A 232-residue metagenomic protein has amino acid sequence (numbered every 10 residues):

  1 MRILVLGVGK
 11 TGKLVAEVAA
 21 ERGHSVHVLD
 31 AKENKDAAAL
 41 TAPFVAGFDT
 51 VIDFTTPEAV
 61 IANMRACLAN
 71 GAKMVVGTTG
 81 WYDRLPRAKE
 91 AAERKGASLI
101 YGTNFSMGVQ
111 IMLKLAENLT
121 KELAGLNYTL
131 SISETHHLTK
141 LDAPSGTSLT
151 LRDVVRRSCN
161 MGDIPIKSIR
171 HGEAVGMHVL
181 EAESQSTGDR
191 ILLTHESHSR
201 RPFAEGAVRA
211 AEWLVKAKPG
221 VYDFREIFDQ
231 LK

Functional and structural regions predicted by a protein language model:
R2-L6, K10-A42, G125-K232: C-terminal substrate-binding/catalytic lobe of Rossmann-fold NAD(P)-dependent oxidoreductases
G12-V15, A59-A62, R84-L85, V109-M112: Short glycine/serine/threonine-rich phosphate/pyrophosphate-binding segments that cradle anionic phosphate groups
T41-A42, I61-A69, L113, E117 (+2 more regions): Amphipathic, non-transmembrane alpha-helical secondary structure
T41-T50, F54-T78, P86-A88: Rossmann-fold NAD(P) dinucleotide-binding segment
K73, A88-S106, G125-T129: Rossmann-fold dehydrogenase core element
T78-L99, Q110-N118: Rossmann-fold NAD(P)-binding glycine/threonine-rich loop
I111-N127, A143: Rossmann-like NAD(P)H-binding beta-loop-alpha module
